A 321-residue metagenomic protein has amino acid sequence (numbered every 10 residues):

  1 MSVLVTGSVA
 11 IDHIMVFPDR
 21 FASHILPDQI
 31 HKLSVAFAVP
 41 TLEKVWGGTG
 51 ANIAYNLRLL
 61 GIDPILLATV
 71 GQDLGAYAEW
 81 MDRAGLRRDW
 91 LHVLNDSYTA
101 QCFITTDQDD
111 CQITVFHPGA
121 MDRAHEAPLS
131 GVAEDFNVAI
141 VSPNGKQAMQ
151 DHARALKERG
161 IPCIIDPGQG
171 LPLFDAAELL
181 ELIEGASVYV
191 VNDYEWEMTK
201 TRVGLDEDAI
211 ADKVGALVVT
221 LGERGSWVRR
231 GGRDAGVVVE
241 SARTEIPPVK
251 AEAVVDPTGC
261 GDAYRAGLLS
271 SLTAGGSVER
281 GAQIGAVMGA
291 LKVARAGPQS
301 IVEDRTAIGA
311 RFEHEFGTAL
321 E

Functional and structural regions predicted by a protein language model:
M1-I65, A76, A253-V254, A319-E321: Glycine-rich phosphate/adenosyl-contacting loop at the front of the ribokinase-like
V3, D63-I65, R88, C163 (+1 more regions): Hydrophobic anchor at the start of a short beta-strand that flanks the dinucleotide cofactor-binding loop
R58, K157, T273: Gly/Ala-rich phosphate-binding loop of Rossmann-like dinucleotide-binding domains, activating on the conserved
D63-D89: A glycine-rich beta-to-alpha transition motif near the start of alpha/beta enzyme domains, typified by
L67-Q72, D89-T99, G215-L221, P247-P248: Beta-strand->loop->alpha-helix junctions that form or flank phosphate-binding loops in nucleotide-handling enzymes
W90-N95, C102-P143, Q147: Conserved phosphate-binding/catalytic loop of the ribokinase/pfkB sugar-kinase fold
D151, K157-I164, G168-P247: Conserved phosphate/ATP/ADP-binding segment of small-molecule kinases
G204-E321: Conserved phosphate-binding/catalytic region of the ribokinase-like
